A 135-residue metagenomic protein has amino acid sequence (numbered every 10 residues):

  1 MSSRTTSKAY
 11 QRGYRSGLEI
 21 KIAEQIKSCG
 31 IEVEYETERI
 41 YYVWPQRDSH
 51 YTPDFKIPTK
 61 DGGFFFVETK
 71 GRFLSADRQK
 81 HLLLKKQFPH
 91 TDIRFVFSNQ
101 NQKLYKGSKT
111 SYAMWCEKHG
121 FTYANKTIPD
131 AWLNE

Functional and structural regions predicted by a protein language model:
M1-E135: Nucleic-acid endo/exonuclease domains
